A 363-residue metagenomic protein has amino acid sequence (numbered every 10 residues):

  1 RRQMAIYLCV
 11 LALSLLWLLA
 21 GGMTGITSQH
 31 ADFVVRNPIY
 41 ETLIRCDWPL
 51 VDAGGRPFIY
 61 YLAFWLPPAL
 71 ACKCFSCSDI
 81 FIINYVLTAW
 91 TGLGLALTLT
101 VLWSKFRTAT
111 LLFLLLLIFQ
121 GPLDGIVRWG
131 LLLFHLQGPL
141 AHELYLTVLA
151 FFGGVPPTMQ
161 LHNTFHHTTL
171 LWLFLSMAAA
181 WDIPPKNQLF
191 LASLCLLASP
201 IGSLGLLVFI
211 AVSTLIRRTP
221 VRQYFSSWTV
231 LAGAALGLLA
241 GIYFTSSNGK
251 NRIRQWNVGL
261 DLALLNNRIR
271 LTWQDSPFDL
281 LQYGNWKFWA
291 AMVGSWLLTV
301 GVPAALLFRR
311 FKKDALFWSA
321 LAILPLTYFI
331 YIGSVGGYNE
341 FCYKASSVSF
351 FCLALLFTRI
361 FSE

Functional and structural regions predicted by a protein language model:
R1-G22, F106-L111: Start-transfer (signal-anchor) and selected internal transmembrane alpha helices of multi-pass inner/ER membrane
R1-M4, L102-T110, D182-K186, I216-F225 (+2 more regions): Membrane-interface helix-boundary motifs at transmembrane edges
L18-F33, Y40-T42, P57, F119-Q137 (+5 more regions): Transmembrane catalytic cores of multi-pass membrane glycosyltransferases and polysaccharide-assembly enzymes
A20-L173: Active-site lumenal/periplasmic loops and adjacent helix-entry segments of GT-C-fold, multi-pass membrane
T158-M159, A179, K186-A211: Membrane-interface alpha helices of multi-pass inner-membrane proteins
H167-L175, F209, S346-A354: Hydrophobic core segments of transmembrane alpha-helices in multi-pass, intramembrane catalytic enzymes
T169-N187: Membrane-interface transmembrane helices that cradle and orient dolichyl/undecaprenyl
Y338-S362: Hydrophobic/aromatic-rich transmembrane helices and adjacent perimembrane loops
